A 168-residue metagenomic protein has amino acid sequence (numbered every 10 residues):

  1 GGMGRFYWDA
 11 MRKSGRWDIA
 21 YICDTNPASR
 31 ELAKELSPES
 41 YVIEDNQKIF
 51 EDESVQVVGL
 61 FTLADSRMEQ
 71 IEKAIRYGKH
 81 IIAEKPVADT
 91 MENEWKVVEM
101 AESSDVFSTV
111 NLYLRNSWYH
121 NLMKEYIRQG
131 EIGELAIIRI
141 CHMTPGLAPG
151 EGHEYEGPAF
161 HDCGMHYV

Functional and structural regions predicted by a protein language model:
G1-S37: N-terminal Rossmann-like dinucleotide-binding module
G4, R30, R67, I71 (+3 more regions): A general structural signal for well-ordered alpha-helical segments in protein cores
Y7, S37-M100: Beta-loop-alpha module in the N-terminal Rossmann-like domain of NAD(P)-dependent dehydrogenases, especially those
W17, S40, Q56, K79 (+2 more regions): Short, well-ordered coil/turn segments that N-cap beta-strands
W17-Y21, Q56-V58, G157-P158: Short active-site oxyanion
D65, A88-P149: A contiguous active-site-proximal alpha/beta segment in oxidoreductase catalytic domains
A148-V168: Rossmann-like dinucleotide-binding domain that binds NAD(P)(H)
